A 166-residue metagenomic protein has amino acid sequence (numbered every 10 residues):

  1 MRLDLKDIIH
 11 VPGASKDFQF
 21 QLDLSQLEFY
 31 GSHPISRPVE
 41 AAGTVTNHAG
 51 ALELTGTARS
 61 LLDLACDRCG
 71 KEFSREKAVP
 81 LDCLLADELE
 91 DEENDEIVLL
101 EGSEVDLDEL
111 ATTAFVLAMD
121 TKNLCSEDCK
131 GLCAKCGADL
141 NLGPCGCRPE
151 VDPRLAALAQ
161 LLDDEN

Functional and structural regions predicted by a protein language model:
M1-N166: Structured interface patches
